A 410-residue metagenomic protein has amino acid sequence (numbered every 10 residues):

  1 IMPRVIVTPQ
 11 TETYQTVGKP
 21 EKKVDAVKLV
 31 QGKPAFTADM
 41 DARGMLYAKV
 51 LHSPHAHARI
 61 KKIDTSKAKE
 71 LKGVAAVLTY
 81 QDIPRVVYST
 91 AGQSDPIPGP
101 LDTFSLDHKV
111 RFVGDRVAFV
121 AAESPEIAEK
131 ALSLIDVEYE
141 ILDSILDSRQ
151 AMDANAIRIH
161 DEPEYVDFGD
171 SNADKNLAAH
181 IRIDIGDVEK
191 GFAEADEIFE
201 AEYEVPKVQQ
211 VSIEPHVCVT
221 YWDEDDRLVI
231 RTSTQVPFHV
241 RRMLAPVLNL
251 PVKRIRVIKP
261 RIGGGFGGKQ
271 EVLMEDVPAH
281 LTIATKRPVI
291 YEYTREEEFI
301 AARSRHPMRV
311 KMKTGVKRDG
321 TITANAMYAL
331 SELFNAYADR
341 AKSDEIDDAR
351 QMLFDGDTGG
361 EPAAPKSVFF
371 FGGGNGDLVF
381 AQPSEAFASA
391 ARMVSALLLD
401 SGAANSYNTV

Functional and structural regions predicted by a protein language model:
I1-S171, I198-A201: Flexible, low-hydrophobicity surface segments
K19, D25-K28, D95, S171-C218 (+1 more regions): Glycine-rich loop/linker segments at domain edges
K22, M40-G44, T103-F104, K109-G114 (+8 more regions): Solvent-exposed alpha-helices and their adjacent loops that cap or buttress functional pockets in soluble metabolic
G32, A76-Y80, F112, F199-Y203 (+4 more regions): General beta-strand structural signal in soluble alpha/beta enzymes
A38-M40, R59-K61, V87-Y88, A128-A131 (+6 more regions): Short helix/loop capping segments that flank catalytic or ligand/cofactor-binding pockets
V50-Y80, A118-Y139, C218-T285, D344-I346 (+3 more regions): Alpha-helical support elements that line or immediately flank enzyme active sites and cofactor-binding pockets
I83-P84, T234-P237, R261-G265, Y293-R303 (+1 more regions): Acidic, glycine-rich active-site loops and adjacent beta-strand->loop/helix elements that engage anionic groups
I97-A128, F266-R318, A404, N408-V410: Glycine-rich and small/hydrophobic secondary-structure elements
